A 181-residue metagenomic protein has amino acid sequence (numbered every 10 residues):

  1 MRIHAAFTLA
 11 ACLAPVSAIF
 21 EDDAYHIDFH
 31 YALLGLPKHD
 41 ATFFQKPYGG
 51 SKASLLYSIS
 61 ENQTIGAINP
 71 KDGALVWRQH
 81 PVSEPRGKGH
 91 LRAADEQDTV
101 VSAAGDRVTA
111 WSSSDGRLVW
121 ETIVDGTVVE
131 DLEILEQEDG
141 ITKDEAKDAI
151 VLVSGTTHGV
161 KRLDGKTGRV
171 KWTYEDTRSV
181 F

Functional and structural regions predicted by a protein language model:
R2-F181: Secretory-pathway ectodomains
